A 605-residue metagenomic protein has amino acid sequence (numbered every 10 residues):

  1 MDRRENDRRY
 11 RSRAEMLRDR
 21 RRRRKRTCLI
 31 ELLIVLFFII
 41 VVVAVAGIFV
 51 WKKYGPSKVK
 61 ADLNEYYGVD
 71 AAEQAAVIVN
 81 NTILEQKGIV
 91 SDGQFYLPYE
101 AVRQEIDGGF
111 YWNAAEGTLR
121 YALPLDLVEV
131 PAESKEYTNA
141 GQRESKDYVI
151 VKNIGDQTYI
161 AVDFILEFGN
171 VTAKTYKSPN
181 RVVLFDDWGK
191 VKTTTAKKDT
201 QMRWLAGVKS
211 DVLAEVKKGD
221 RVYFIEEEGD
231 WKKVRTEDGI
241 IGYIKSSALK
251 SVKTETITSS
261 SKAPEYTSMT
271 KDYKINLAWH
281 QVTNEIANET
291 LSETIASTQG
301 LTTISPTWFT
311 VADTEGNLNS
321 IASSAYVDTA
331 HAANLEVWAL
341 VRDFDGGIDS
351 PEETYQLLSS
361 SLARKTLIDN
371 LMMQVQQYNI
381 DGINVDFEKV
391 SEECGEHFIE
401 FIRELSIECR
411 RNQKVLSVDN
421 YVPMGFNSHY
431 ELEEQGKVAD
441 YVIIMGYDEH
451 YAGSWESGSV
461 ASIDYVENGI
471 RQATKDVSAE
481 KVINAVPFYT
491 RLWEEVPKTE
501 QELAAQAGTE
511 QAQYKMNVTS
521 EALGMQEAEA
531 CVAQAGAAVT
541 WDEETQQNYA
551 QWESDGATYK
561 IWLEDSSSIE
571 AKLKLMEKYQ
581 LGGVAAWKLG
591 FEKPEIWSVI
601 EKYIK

Functional and structural regions predicted by a protein language model:
R13-E228, T258-T270: Primary recognition of N-terminal secretory signal peptides and signal-anchoring hydrophobic helices
Y121, G219, W231-T236, I244: SH3/SH3-like beta-barrel fold
D199-Q201, I240, K245-T294: Boundary/entry segment of secreted carbohydrate-active catalytic domains
S259-S261, G346-G347, E353, T490-K572 (+1 more regions): Glycan-binding loop/region signatures in secreted carbohydrate-active enzymes
N276-H280, T302-P306, V337-V341, I383-V385 (+5 more regions): Hydrophobic faces of well-ordered beta-strands that scaffold small-molecule active sites in alpha/beta enzyme cores
A287-A312, N370-I383, K572-G583: Catalytic domains of carbohydrate-active enzymes, especially glycoside hydrolases
T314-I321, D369, E392-A530: Substrate-binding surface in catalytic domains of secreted glycosidases
D345-M373, Q377, I444-S454: Active-site-adjacent "subsite" loops/lids of carbohydrate-active enzymes
